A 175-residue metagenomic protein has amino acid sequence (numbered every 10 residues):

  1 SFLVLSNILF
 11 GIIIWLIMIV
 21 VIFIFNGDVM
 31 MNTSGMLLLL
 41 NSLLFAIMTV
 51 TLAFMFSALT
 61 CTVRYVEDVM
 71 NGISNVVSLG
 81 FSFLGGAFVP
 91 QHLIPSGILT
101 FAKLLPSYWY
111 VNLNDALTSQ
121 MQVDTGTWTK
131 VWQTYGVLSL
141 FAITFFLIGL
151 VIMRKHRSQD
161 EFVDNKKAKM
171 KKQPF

Functional and structural regions predicted by a protein language model:
S1-V4: Interfacial "coupling" helices/loops that link adjacent transmembrane helices in transporter permeases
S6-G72, L79, L147: Alpha-helical transmembrane segments and their short interhelical loops
S34, E67-N71, I98, T127-T134 (+1 more regions): Membrane-interface helix-boundary signature
A46-F54, F81-A87, N112-A116: Juxtamembrane membrane-interface segments at transmembrane alpha-helix termini
M55, L59, T118-Q122, T127 (+1 more regions): Junction motif at the cytosolic side of a transmembrane helix
T60-L104: Transmembrane helix segments
G85-F145: Membrane-interfacial helix-loop-helix junctions in multi-pass membrane proteins
